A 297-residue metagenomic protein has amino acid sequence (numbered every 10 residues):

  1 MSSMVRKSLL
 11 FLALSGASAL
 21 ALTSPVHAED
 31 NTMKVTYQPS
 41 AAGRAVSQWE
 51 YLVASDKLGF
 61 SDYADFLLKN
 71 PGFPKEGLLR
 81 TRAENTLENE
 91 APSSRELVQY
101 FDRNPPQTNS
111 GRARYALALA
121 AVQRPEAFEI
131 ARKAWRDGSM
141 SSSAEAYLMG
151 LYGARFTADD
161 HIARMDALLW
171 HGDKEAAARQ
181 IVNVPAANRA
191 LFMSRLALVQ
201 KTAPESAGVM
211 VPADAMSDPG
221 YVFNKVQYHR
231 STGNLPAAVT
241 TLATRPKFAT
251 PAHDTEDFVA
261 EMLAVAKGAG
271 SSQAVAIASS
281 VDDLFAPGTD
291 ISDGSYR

Functional and structural regions predicted by a protein language model:
S2-L12: Bacterial N-terminal signal peptides that target proteins for export
L9-F11, T23-R297: Alpha-helical solenoid repeat scaffolds
L14-L22: Hydrophobic core
